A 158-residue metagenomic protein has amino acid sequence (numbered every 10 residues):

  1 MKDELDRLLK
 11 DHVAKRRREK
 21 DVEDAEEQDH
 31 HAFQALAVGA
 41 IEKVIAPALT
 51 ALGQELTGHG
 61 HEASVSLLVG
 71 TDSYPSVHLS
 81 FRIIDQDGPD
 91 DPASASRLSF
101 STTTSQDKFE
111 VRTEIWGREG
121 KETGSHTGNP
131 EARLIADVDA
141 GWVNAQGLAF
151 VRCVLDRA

Functional and structural regions predicted by a protein language model:
M1-E19: Acidic, low-complexity proline/glycine-rich segments
K2-D6, A46, A95, R152: Generic N-terminal initiation segments characterized by hydrophobic and/or small/turn-forming residues
D3, D11, S76-A140: Intrinsically disordered, low-complexity regulatory segments enriched in Ser/Thr/Pro and charged residues
K15-A63: Contiguous, amphipathic alpha-helical segments that mediate oligomerization or scaffolding in large protein assemblies
A32, A37-V38, G70-T71, T103-T104: Short, surface-exposed loop and linker segments with low hydrophobicity and enrichment for Pro/Ser/Thr
L56-V77: Long, charged, glycine-rich C-terminal linkers/tails
A132-R157: Well-ordered alpha/beta subsegment
